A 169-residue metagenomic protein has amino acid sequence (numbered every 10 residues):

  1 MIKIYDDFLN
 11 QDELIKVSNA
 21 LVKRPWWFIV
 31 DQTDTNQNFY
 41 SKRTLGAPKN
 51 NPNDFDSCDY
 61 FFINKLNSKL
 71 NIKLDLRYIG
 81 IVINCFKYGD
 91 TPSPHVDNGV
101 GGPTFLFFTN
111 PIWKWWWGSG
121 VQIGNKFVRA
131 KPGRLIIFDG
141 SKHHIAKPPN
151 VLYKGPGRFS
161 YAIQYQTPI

Functional and structural regions predicted by a protein language model:
M1-L74: Non-heme Fe(II)/2-oxoglutarate
N67, N71-I169: Catalytic core of non-heme Fe(II) oxygenases with the double-stranded beta-helix
